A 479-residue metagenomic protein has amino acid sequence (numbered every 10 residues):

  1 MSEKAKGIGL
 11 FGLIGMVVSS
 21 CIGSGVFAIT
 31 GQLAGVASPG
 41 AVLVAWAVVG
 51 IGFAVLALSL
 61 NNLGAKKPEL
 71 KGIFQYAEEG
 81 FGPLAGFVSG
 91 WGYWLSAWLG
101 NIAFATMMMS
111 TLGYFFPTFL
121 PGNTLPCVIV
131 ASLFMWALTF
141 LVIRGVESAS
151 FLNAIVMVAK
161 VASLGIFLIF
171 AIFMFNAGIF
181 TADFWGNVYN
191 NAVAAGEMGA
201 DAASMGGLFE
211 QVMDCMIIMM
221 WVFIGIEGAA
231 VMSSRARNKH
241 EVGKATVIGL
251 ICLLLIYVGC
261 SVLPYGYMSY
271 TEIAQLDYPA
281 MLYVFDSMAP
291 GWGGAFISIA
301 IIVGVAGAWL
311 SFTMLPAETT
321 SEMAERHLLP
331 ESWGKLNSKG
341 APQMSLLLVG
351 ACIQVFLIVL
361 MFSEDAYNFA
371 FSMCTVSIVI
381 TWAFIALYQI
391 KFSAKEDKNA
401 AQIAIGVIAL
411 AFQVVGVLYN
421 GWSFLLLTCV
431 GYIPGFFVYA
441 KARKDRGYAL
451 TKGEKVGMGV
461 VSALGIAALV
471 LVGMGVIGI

Functional and structural regions predicted by a protein language model:
M1-G31, G35-G40, F53-L58, E69-L70 (+2 more regions): Membrane-interface "cap" regions at the ends of multi-pass membrane proteins
A5, G9-L10, V128-S132, R237-K239 (+5 more regions): Loop-to-transmembrane helix boundary motifs in multi-pass membrane proteins
Q32-G35, A45, A54-M135, T139-I143 (+4 more regions): Hydrophobic transmembrane alpha-helices that form the core helical bundles of multi-pass secondary transporters
A41, A45, I155-A159, A229-Y265 (+1 more regions): Junctions where cytoplasmic loops transition into the N-terminal start of transmembrane alpha-helices in multi-pass
Q75-A77, G82, Y114-F119, Y189-A203 (+4 more regions): TM-loop-TM module centered on a large, flexible mid-protein loop between adjacent transmembrane helices in multi-pass
P126-G186, T246-G249, T375-I380, F384 (+3 more regions): Membrane-interface loop-to-helix entry segments
V158-E197, V262-M268, I385-E396, D445 (+1 more regions): Hydrophobic alpha-helical segments and their helix-loop junctions in multi-pass secondary transporters
A400-I479: A generic transmembrane alpha-helix motif of multi-pass inner-membrane proteins
